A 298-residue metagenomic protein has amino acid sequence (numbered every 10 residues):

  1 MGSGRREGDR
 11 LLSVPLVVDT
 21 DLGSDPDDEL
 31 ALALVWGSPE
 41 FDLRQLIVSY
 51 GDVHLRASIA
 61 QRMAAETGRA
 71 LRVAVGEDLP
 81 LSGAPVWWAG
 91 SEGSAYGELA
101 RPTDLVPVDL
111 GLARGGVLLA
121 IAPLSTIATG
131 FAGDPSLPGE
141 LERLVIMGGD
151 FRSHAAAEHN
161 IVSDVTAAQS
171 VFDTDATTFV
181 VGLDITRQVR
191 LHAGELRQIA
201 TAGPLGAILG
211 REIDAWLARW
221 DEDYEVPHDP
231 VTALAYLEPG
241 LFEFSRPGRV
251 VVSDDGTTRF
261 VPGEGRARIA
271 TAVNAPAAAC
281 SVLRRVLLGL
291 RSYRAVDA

Functional and structural regions predicted by a protein language model:
G2, E7, L12-S13, L55-G115 (+4 more regions): Metal-dependent C-N hydrolase catalytic cores
G4-L16, L32-S38, D42-L43, V162-T166 (+1 more regions): Conformational coupling and interaction surfaces
E7-S58, G97-Q188, A193: Active-site histidine-anchored catalytic micro-motif
R44, R69-V73, G139, F242: Secondary-structure boundary/capping residues
V73, V171, A233: A residue-level signal for conserved active-site and pocket-lining positions in enzyme catalytic cores
